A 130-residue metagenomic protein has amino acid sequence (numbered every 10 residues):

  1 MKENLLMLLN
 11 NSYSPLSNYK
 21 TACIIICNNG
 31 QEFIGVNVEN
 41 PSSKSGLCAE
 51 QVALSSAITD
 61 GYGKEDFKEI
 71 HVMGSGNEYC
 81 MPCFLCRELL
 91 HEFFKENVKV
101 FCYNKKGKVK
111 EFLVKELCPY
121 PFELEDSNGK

Functional and structural regions predicted by a protein language model:
M1-S14, E65-K130: C-terminal binding/interaction regions
N18-C27: Short beta-strand scaffold segments in enzyme catalytic cores
Q31-E32, V109: Hydrophobic "anchor" residues
I34-V38, K115-L117: Short beta->alpha transition motifs characteristic of CBS
N37-V52: Compact, glycine-rich, soluble single-domain proteins
A49-K68: Short, solvent-exposed cationic patches
